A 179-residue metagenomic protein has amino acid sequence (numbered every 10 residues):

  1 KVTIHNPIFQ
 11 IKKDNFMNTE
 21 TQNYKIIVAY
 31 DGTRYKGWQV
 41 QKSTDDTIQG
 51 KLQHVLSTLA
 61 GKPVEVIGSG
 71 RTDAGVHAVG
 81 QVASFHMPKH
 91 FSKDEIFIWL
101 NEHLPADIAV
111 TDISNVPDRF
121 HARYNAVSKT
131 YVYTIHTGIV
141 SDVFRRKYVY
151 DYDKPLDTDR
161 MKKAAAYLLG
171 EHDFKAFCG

Functional and structural regions predicted by a protein language model:
K1, H5-F16: Short, Lys/Arg-enriched N-terminal segments with co-localized hydrophobic residues within the first ~10-30 amino acids
F16-G179: Structured-RNA-binding interfaces characteristic of tRNA pseudouridine synthases
